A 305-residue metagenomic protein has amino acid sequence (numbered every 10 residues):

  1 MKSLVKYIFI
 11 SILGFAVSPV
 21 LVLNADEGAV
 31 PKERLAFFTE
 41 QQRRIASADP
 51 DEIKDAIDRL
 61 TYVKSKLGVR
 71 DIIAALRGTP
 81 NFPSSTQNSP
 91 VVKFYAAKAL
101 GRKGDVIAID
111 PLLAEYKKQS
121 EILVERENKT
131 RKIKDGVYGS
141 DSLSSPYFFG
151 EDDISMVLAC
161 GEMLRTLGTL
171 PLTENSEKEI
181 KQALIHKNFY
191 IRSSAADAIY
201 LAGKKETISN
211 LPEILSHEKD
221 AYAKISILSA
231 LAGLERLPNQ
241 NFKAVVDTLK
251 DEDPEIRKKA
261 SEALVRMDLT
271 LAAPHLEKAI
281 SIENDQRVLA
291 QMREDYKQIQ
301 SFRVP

Functional and structural regions predicted by a protein language model:
M1-F9: Bacterial N-terminal signal peptides that target proteins for export
I10-P19: Bacterial N-terminal signal peptides
L23-S65, V91: N-terminal leader/linker segments that initiate helical-solenoid repeat arrays
P31-R43, S65-F82, D105-E127, G139-F148 (+5 more regions): Amphipathic alpha-helical scaffolding segments comprising HEAT/armadillo-like alpha-solenoid repeats
A48-D49, P80, N88-S89, Q119-E121 (+5 more regions): Short inter-helical turns and helix N-cap capping residues of alpha-solenoid HEAT/ARM repeat scaffolds
I53, S89, K93, I109 (+6 more regions): Residue-level detector of extended alpha-helical repeat arrays and alpha-solenoid scaffolds
A56, A96, N128, C160-M163 (+4 more regions): Conserved hydrophobic register position within alpha-solenoid helical repeats
L60-K64, L100, G104, L167-L172 (+7 more regions): Alpha-solenoid repeat junctions
